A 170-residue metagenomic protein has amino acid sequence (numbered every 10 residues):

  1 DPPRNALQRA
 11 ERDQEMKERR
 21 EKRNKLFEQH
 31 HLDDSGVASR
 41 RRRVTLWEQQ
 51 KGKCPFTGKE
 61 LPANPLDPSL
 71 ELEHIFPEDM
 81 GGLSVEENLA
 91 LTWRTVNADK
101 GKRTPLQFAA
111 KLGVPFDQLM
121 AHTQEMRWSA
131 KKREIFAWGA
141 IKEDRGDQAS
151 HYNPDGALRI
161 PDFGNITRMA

Functional and structural regions predicted by a protein language model:
D1-K59, G82-V85, E125, S129-D147 (+1 more regions): Short, charged surface segments at domain edges that flank catalytic/cofactor-binding sites
P2-P3, P55, P62-P68, P77 (+3 more regions): Proline-rich intrinsically disordered, low-complexity coils
S35-A38, C54-G58, P65-E71, A90-W93 (+2 more regions): Generic ordered-secondary-structure signal
R43, W47, K51, P55-G58 (+4 more regions): Short, well-ordered alpha-helical packing segments
G58-L91, K100-L106: Histidine-centered nuclease catalytic patch
E87-A170: Domain-exit/linker segments immediately C-terminal to small folded modules
